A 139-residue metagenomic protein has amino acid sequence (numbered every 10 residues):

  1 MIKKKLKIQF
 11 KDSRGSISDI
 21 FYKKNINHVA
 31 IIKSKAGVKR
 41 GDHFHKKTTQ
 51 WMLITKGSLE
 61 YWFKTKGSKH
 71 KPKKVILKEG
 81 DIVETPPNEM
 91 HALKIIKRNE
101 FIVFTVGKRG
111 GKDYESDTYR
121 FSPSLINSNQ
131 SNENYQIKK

Functional and structural regions predicted by a protein language model:
M1-H28, G41, E133-K139: A short, N-terminal "cap"/entry segment at the start of jelly-roll beta-barrel domains of the cupin/DSBH fold
Q9, K94-K139: Double-stranded beta-helix
I17, D42, Y61-W62, T85 (+2 more regions): Short beta-strand His + acidic residue motifs that chelate non-heme Fe in jelly-roll/DSBH and cupin folds
A30-T48: Conserved short histidine dyad/triad with adjacent acidic residue
K35-G37, E79-G80, P86-N88, R98: Tight coil/turn sites that cap or link beta-strands
H43, T49-I54, V75, V83 (+1 more regions): His/acidic/aromatic-lined binding-pocket segments of jelly-roll/cupin-type domains and related regulatory beta-sandwich
K47-E60, K64-T65: Glycine- and acidic-residue-biased ligand/ion/polar-headgroup-sensing regions
K66-P87: Short acidic-glycine-tyrosine-enriched beta hairpin
